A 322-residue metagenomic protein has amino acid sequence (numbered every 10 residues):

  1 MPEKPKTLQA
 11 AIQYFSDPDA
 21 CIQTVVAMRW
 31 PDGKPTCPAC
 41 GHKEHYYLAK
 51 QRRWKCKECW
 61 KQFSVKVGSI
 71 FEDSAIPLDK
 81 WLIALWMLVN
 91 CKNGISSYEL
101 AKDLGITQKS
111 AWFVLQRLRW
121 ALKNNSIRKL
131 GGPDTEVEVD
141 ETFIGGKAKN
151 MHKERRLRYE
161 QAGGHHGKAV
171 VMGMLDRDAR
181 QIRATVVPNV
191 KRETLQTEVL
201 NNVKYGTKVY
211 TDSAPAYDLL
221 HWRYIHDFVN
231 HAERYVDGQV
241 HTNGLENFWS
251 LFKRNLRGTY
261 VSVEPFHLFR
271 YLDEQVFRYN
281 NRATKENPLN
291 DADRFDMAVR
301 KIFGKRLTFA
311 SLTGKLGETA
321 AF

Functional and structural regions predicted by a protein language model:
M1-F322: Residue-level recognition of single "structural anchor" positions that define or cap local secondary structure
